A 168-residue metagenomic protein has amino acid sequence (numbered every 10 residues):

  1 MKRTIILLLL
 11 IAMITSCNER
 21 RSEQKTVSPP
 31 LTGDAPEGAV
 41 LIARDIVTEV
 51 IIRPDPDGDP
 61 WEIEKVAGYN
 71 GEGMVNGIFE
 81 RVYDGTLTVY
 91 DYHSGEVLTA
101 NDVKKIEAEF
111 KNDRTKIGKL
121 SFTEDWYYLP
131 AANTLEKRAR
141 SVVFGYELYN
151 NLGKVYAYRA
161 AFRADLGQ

Functional and structural regions predicted by a protein language model:
M1-K2, N18: N-terminal hydrophobic targeting signals that begin at the initiator methionine
K2-L8: Sec-dependent signal peptide recognition, specifically the positively charged N-region followed immediately by
I6, A131-N133, G153: Residues embedded in well-ordered secondary-structure elements
M13-S16: C-terminal motif of bacterial Sec signal peptides marking the signal peptidase cleavage site
N18-A131, Y149, L166-Q168: A domain-level signal for the mature, folded cores of soluble proteins
T115-I117, E136-S141, A157-A161: Extracytoplasmic
V143-N150, K154-Q168: Compact beta-sheet-dominated globular domain cores
